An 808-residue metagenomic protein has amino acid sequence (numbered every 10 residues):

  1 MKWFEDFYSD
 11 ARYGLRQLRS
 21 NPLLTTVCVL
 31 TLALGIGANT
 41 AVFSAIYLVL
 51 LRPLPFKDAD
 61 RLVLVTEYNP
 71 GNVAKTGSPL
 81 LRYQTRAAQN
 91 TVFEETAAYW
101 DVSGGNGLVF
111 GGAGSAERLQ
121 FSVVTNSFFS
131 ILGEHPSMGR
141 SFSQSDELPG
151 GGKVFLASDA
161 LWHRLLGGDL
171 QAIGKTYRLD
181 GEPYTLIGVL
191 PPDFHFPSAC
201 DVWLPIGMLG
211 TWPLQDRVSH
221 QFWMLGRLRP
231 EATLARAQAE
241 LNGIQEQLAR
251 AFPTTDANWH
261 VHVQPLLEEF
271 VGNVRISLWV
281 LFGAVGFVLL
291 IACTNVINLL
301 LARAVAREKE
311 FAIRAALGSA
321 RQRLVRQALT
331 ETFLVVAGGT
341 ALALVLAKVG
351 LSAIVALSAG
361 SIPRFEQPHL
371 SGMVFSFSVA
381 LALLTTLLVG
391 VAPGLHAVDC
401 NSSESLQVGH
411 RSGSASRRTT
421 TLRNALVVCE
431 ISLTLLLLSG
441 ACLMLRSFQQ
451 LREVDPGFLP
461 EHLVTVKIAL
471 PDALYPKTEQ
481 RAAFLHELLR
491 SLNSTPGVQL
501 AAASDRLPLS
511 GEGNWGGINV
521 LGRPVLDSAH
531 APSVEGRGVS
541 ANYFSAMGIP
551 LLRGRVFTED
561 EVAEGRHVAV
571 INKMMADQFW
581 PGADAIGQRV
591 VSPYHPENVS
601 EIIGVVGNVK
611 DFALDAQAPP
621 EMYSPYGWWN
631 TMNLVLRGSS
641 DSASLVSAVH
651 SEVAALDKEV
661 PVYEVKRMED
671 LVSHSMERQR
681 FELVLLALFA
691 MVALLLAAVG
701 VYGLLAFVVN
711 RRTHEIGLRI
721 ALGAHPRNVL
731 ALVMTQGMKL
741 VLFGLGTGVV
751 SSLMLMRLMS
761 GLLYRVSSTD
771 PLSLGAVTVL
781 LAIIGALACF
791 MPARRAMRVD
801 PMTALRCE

Functional and structural regions predicted by a protein language model:
M1-L24, F56-K57, N72, S115 (+13 more regions): Membrane-helix entry/capping segments
M1-T25, L266-V271, L299-R326, T330 (+3 more regions): Alpha-helical transmembrane segments of integral membrane proteins
N21-V49, P53, I291-T294, V336-A341 (+5 more regions): Short, strongly hydrophobic transmembrane alpha-helices
L34-R61, Y68, G350-A359, L433-H462 (+4 more regions): Alpha-helical transmembrane segments
S44-A45, I297, F333-S405, R446 (+1 more regions): Small-residue-rich transmembrane alpha-helices
Y47, L54-G104, H220-L225, L451 (+1 more regions): Membrane-proximal extracellular/periplasmic loop immediately following the first transmembrane helix
G107, Q120-Q144, G152-W279, S352 (+5 more regions): Mid-to-C-terminal secondary-structure elements that act as membrane-proximal/extracytoplasmic interface segments
A292-V336, V699-V741, L745, R795 (+1 more regions): Interfacial "coupling" helices/loops that link adjacent transmembrane helices in transporter permeases
